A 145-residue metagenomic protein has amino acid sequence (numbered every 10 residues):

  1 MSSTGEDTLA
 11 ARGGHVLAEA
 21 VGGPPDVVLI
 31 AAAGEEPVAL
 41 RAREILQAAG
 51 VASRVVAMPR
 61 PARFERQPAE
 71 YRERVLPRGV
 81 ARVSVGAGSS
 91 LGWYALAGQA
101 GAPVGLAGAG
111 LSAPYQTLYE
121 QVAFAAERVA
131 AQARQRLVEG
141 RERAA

Functional and structural regions predicted by a protein language model:
M1-A145: Thiamine diphosphate
